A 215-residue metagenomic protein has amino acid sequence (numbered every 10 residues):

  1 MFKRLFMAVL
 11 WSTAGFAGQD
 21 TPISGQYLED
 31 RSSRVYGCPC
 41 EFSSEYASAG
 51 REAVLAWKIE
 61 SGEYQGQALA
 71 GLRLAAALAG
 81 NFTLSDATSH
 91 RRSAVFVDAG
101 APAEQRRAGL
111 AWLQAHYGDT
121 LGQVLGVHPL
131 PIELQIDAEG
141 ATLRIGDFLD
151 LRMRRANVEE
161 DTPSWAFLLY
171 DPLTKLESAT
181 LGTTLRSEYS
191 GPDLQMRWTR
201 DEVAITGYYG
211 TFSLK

Functional and structural regions predicted by a protein language model:
M1-F6: Bacterial N-terminal signal peptides that target proteins for export
M7-G18: Hydrophobic h-region of N-terminal signal peptides that target proteins for export in Gram-negative bacteria
Q19-A94: N-terminal Sec/ER secretory leader and immediately downstream segment of secreted/extracellular precursors
F96-L214: Mature, soluble, non-transmembrane domains
